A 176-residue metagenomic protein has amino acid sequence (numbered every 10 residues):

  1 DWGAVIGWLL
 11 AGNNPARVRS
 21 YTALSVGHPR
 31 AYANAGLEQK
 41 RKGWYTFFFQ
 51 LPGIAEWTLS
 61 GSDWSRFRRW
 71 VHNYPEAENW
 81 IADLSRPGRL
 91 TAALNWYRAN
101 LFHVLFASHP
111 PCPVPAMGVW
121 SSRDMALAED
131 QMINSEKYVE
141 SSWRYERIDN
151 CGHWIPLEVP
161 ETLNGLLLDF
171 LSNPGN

Functional and structural regions predicted by a protein language model:
D1: Catalytic nucleophile serine of serine hydrolases, specifically the conserved "nucleophile elbow" pentapeptide
V5-C151, P156, P160, L168 (+1 more regions): Flexible "cap/lid" subdomain of the alpha/beta-hydrolase fold that forms the substrate-access gate
